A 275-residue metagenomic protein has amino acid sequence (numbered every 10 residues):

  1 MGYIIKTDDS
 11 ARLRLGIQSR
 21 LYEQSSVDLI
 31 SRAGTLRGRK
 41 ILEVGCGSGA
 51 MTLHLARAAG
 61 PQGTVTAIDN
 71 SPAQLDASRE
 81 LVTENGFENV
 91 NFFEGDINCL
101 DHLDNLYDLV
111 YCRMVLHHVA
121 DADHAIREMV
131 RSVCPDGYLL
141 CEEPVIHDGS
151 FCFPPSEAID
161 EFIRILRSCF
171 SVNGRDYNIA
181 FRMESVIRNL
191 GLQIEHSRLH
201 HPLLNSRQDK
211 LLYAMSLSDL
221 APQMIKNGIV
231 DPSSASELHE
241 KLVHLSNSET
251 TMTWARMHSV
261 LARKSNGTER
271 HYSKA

Functional and structural regions predicted by a protein language model:
G2-Y22: Class I SAM-dependent methyltransferase Rossmann-like catalytic core, especially the SAM/SAH-binding loop
R20-K40, H54: Conserved alpha-helix/loop element of class I SAM-dependent methyltransferases that forms part of the SAM/SAH-binding
L42, S48-L100: Class I SAM-dependent methyltransferase SAM/SAH-binding core
D101-L109: A short acidic, Gly/Pro-enriched loop at the edge of an enzyme's catalytic core that lines a small-molecule cofactor
D108-A122: A short SAM/SAH-binding and catalytic strip from SAM-dependent methyltransferases
D123-Y138: A short glycine-rich, Lys/Arg-flanked "PGG" loop and its adjoining helix->strand segment in the class I
L140-Q208, Q223: Conserved catalytic/acceptor-binding region of the Class I
N178, E195-A275: Conserved Class I S-adenosyl-L-methionine
